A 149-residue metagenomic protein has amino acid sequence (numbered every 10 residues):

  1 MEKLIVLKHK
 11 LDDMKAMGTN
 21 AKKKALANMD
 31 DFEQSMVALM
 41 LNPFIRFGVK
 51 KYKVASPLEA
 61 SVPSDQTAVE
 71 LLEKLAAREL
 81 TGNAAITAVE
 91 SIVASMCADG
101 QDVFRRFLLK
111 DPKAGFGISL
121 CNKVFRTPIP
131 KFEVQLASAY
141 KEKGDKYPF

Functional and structural regions predicted by a protein language model:
M1-F149: N-terminal nucleic-acid-engaging modules of covalent nucleotidyltransferase systems
